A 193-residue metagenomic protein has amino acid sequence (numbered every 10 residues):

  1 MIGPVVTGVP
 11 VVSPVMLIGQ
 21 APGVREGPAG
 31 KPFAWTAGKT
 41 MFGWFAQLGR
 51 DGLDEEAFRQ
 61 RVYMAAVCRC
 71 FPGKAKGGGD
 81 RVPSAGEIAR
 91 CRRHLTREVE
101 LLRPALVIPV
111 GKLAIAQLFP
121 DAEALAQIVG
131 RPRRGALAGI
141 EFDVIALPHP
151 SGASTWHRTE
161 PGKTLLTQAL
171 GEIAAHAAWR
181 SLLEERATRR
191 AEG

Functional and structural regions predicted by a protein language model:
M1-R131, L137-A187: A polyanion-binding, active-site-adjacent surface
R189-G193: Short intrinsically disordered terminal tails
